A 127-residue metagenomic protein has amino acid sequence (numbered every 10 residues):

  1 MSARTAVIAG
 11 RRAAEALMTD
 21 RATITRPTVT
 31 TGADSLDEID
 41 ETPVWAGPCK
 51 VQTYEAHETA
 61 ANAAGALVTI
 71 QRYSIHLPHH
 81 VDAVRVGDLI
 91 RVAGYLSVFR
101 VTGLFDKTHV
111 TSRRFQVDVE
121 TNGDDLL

Functional and structural regions predicted by a protein language model:
M1-T25: N-terminal intrinsically disordered, low-complexity, charge/repeat-rich segments that act as generic
S2-A6, T25-L127: Short, conserved turn/kink motifs that form compact alpha/beta structural patches or helix kinks used as
